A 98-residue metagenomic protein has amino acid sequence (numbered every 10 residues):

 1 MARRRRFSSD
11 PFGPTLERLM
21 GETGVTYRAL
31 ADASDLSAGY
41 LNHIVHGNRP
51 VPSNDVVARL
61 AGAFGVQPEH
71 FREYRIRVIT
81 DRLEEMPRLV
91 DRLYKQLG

Functional and structural regions predicted by a protein language model:
M1-V25, E69: A short, Lys/Arg-rich alpha-helix, primarily the initiator
E22, A33, A63: Residues within the alpha-helical elements of helix-turn-helix
R28, G39, E69: Key DNA-contact positions within bacterial/archaeal DNA-binding proteins
A29-A31, L60: Short alpha-helical "recognition helix" segments of helix-turn-helix
D35-P52, Y74-R77: Recognition helix of helix-turn-helix/homeodomain-like DNA-binding domains that insert into the DNA major groove
D55-H70: DNA major-groove recognition helix of helix-turn-helix/homeodomain DNA-binding modules
R72-G98: Short, charged recognition helix plus adjacent turn of helix-turn-helix-like nucleic-acid-binding domains
